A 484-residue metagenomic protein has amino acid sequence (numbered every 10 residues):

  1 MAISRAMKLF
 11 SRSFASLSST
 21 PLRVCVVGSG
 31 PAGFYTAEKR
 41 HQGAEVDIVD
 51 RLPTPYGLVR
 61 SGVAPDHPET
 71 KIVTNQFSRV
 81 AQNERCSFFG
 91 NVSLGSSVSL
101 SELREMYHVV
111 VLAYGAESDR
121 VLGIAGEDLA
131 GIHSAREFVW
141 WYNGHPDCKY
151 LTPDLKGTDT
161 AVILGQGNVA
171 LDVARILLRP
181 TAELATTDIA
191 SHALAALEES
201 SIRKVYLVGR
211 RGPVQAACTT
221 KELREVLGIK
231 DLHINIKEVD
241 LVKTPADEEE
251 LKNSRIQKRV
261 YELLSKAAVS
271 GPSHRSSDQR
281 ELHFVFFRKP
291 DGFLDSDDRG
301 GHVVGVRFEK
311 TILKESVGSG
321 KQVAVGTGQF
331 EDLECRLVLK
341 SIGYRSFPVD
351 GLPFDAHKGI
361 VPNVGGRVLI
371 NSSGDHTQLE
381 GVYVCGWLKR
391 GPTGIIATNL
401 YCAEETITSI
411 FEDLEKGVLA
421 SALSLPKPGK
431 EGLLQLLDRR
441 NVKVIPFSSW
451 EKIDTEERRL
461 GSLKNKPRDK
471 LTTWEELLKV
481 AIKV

Functional and structural regions predicted by a protein language model:
M1-L22, V484: N-terminal mitochondrial targeting presequence
L17-A32, L155-G167: Beta1/beta-strand and adjacent pyrophosphate-binding region of the FAD-binding site in flavoprotein oxidoreductases
L22-A44, A170-L178: N-terminal Rossmann-like FAD-binding beta1-loop-alpha1 element of flavoenzymes
G43-I48, T70, E84, L171-E331 (+5 more regions): Dinucleotide-binding/catalytic capping subdomain of oxidoreductase cores
P53-V109, K258-S277, H283: N-terminal Rossmann-like dinucleotide/flavin-binding domain of flavoprotein oxidoreductases that bind FAD/FMN
D119-S201, V361-S372: Glycine-rich dinucleotide-binding loop and its adjacent helix/turn
G131-L151, F293-S296, H302, K314-R390: FAD-site-proximal beta/loop scaffold in flavoenzymes
L369-V484: C-terminal, flexible cofactor-proximal segment of oxidoreductases
